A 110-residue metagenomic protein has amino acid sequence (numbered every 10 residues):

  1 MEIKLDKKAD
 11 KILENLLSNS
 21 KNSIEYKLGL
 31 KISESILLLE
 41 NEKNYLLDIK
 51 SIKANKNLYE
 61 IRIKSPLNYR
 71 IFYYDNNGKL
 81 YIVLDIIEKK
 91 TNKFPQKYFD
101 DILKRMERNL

Functional and structural regions predicted by a protein language model:
M1-N68, N77-Y81, E88-L110: Basic, Lys/Arg-enriched alpha-helical interface segments
